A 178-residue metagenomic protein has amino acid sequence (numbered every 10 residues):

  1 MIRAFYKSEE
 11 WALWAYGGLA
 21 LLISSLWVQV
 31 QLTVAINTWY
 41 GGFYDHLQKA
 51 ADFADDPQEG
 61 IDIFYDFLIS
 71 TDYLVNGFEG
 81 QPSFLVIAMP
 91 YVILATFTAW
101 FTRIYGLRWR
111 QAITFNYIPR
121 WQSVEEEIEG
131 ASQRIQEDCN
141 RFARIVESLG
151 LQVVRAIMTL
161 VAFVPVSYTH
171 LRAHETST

Functional and structural regions predicted by a protein language model:
M1-I36, Y40-S83, T98, T102 (+2 more regions): Membrane-integrated ABC transporters
F84-L94: Hydrophobic alpha-helical segments in the permease module
W109-E127: Short cytosolic helices in intracellular loops of multi-pass membrane proteins
N140, T176-T178: Alpha-helical hydrophobic packing sites
T169-T176: Conserved small/polar residues in nucleotide/adenosyl-binding loops
